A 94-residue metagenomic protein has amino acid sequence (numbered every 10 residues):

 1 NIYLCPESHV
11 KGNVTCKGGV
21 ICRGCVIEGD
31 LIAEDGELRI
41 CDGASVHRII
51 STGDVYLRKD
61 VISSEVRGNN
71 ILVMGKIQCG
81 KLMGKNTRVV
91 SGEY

Functional and structural regions predicted by a protein language model:
N1-Y94: Extended beta-solenoid/beta-helix repeat architectures
